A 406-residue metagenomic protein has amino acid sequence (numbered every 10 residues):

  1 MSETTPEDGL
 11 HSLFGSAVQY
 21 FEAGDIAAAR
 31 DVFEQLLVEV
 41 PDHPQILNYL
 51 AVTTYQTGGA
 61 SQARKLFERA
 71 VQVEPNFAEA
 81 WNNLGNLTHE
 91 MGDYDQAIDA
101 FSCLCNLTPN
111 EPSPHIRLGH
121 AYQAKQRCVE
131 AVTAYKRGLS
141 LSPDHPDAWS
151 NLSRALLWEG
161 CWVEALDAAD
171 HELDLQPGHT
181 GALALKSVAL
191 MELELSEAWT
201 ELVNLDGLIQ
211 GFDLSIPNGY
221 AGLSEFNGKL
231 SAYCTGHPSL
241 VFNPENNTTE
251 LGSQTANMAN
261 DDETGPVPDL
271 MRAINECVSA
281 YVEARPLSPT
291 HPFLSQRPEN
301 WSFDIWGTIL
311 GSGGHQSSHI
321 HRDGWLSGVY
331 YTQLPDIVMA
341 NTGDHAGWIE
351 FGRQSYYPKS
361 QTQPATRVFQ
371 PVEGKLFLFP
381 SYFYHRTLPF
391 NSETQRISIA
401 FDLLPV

Functional and structural regions predicted by a protein language model:
F14-E22, Q45-Q56, E79-E90, S113-A124 (+2 more regions): Conserved alpha-helical positions within TPR/SEL1-like repeat arrays
W199-S295, H315: Non-heme Fe(II)/2-oxoglutarate
D261-N275, S279-L378, F383, L388-V406: Catalytic core of non-heme Fe(II) oxygenases with the double-stranded beta-helix
